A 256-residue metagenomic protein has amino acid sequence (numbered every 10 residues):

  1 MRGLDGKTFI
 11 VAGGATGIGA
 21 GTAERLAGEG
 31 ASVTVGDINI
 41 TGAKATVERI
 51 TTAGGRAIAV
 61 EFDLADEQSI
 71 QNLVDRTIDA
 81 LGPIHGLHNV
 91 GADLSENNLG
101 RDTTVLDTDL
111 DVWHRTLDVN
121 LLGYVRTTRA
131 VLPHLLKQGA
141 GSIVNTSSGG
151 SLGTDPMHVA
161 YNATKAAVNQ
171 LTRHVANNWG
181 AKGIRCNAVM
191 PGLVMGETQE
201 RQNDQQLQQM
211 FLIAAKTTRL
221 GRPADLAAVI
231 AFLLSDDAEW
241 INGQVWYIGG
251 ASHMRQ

Functional and structural regions predicted by a protein language model:
R2-T34: Canonical Rossmann dinucleotide-binding motif of NAD(H)/NADP(H)-dependent dehydrogenases/reductases, specifically
G82, G180, R185, I241-G243: Short, small/polar-rich loop/turn modules that mediate ligand/substrate recognition or access, typified
H85, L106-V125, V144, Y161 (+1 more regions): Catalytic Tyr-X3-Lys loop
N97-L117, Q199, F211: Substrate-binding pocket helix/loop in short-chain dehydrogenase/reductase
T128, T164, T172: Active-site helix of classical SDR
P133, N177-N178, E239: Alpha-helical segment proximal to the catalytic Tyr-Lys
S148: Residue(s) in the substrate-gating loop at a strand-loop-helix junction that position the organic substrate next
G153, I213, A231, N242-Q256: Short C-terminal tail/terminal secondary-structure segment of NAD(P)H-dependent dehydrogenase/reductase domains
